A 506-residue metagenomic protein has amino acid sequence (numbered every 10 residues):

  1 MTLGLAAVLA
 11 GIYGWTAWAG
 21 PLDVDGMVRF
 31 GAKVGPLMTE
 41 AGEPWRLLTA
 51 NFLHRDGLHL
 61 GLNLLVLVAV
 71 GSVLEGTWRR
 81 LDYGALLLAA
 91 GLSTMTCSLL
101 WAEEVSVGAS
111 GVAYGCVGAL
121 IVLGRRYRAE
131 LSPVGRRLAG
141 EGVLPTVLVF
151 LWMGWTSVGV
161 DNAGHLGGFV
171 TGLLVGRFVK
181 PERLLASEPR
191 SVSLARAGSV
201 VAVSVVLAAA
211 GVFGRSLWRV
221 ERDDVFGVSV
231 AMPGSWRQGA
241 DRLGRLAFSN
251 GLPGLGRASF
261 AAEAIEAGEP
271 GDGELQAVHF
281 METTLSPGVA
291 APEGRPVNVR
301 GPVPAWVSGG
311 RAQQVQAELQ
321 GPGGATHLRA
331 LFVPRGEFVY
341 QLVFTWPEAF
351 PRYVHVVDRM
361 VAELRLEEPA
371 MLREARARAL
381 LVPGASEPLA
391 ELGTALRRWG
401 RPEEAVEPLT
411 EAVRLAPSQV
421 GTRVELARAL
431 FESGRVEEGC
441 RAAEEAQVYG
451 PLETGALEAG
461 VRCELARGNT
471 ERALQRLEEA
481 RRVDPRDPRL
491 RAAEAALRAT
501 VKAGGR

Functional and structural regions predicted by a protein language model:
M1-R219: A detector for small-residue-rich transmembrane helices and their helix-helix packing motifs
Q238-Q341, W346-F350, A375-L380: Conserved polar/disulfide-associated segments of primarily extracytoplasmic proteins
L381-V382, L415, Y449, V483: Structural marker of alpha-solenoid helical repeat scaffolds
R398, E432-S433, A466, A496-A503: Register position in tetratricopeptide repeats
